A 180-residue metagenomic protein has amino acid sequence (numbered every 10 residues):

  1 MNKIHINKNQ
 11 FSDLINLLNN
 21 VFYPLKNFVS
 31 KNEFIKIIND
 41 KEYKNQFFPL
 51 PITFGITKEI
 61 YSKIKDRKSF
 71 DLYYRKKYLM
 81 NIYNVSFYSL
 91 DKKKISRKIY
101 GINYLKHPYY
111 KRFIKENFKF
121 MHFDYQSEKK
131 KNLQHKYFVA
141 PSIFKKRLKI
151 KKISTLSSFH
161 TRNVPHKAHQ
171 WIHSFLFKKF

Functional and structural regions predicted by a protein language model:
M1-Q170, S174-F180: Non-catalytic terminal extensions that flank enzyme cores
